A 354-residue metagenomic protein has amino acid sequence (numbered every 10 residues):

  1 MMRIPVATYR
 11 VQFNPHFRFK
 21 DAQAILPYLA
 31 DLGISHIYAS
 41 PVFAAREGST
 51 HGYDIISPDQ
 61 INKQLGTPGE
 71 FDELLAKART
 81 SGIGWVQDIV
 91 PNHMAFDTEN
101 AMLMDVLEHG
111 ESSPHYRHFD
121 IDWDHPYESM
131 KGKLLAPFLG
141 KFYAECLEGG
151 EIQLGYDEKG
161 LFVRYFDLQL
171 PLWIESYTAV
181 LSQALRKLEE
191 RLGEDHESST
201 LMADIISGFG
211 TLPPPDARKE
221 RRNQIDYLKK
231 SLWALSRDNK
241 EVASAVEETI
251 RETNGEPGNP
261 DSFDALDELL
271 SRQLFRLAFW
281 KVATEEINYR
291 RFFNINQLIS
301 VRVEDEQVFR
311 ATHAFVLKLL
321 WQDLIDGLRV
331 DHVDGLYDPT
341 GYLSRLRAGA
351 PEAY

Functional and structural regions predicted by a protein language model:
M1, E285-F293: Flexible hinge/switch segments at interdomain interfaces of large molecular machines
M2-T284, K318, Q322, R329-Y354: Acidic/aromatic-lined carbohydrate-recognition and catalytic surfaces of CAZymes acting on diverse glycans
F293, D323-I325: Short acidic (Asp/Glu) and glycine-rich catalytic loops that position anionic groups and cofactors
N296-V308: Glycine-rich phosphate-binding "P-loop"
V308-W321: Structured alpha-helical segments in the cores of large, soluble enzyme domains
